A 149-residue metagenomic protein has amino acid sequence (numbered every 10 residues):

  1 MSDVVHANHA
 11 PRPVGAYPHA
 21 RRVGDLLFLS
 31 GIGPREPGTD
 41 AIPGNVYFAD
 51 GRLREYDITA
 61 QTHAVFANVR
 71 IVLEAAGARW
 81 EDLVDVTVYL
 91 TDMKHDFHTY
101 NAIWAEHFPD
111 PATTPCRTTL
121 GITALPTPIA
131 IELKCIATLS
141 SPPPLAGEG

Functional and structural regions predicted by a protein language model:
S2-L145: Short, polar/acidic, helix-capping and beta-turn segments at strand->helix junctions that line the mouths
G147-G149: A cross-taxon signal for low-complexity, glycine/charged-rich
